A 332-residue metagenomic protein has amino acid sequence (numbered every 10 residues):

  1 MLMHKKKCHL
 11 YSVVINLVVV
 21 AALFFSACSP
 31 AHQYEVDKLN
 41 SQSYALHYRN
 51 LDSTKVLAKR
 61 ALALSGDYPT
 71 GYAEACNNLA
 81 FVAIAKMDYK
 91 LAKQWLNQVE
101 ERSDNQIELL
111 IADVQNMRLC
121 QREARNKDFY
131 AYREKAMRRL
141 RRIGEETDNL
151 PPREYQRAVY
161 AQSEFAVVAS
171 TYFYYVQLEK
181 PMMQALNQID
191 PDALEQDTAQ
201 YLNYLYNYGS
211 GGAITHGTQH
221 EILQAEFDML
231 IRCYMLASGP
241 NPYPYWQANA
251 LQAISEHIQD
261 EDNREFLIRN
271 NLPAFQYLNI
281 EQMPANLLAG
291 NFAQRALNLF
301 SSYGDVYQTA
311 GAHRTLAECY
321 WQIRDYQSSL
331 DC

Functional and structural regions predicted by a protein language model:
M1-L10: N-terminal secretory signal peptides that target proteins for export/translocation
H9-V13, A169: Short, basic, low-complexity termini and linkers enriched in Ser/Thr/Gly/Pro that act as targeting/leader peptides
V14-F24: Bacterial N-terminal signal peptides
L23, C28-C332: A "functional boundary" signal
